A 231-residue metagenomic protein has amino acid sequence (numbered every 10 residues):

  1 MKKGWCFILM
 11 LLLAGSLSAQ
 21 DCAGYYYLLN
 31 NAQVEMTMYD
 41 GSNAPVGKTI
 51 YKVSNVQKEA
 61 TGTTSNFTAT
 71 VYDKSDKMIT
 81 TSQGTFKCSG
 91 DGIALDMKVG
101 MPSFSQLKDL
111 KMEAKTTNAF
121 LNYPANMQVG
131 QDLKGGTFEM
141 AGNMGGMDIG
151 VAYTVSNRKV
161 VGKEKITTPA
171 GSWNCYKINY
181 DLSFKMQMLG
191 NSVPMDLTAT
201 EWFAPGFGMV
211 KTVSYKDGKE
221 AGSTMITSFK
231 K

Functional and structural regions predicted by a protein language model:
M1-G4, S89-G90: Short, Lys/Arg-enriched, disordered terminal segments
G4-A14: Sec-dependent N-terminal signal peptides
I8, A119, L197: Generic anion/oxyanion-binding catalytic loop in active/binding sites
G15-A19: Sec/Tat signal peptide C-region and signal peptidase I cleavage site
Q20-T85, A141-K231: Acidic, serine/threonine-rich low-complexity disordered tracts
V34, L133-G135: Short Pro-Gly-centered flexible turn/kink motifs
Y72-V129, F138: An acidic-aromatic
